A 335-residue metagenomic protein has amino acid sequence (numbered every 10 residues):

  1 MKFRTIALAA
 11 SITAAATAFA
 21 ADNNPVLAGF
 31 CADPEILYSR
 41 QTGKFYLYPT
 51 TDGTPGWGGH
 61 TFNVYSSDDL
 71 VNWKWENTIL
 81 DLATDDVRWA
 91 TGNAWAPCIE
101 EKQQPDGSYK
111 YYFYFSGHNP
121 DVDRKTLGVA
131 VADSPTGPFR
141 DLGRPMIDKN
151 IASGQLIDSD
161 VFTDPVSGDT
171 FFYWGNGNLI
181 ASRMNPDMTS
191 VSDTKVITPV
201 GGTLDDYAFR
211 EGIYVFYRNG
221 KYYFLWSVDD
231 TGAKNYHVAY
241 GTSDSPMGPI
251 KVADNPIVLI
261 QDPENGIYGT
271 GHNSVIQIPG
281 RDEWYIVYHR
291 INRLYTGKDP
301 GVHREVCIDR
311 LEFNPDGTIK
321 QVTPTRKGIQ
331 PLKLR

Functional and structural regions predicted by a protein language model:
M1-A7: Bacterial N-terminal signal peptides that target proteins for export
A7-A9, T78: Intrinsically disordered, low-complexity segments enriched in polar/charged small residues
A10-F19: Hydrophobic h-region of N-terminal signal peptides that target proteins for export in Gram-negative bacteria
F19-R335: Carbohydrate-active catalytic/glycan-binding domains of CAZyme proteins, especially the secreted or lumenal ectodomains
